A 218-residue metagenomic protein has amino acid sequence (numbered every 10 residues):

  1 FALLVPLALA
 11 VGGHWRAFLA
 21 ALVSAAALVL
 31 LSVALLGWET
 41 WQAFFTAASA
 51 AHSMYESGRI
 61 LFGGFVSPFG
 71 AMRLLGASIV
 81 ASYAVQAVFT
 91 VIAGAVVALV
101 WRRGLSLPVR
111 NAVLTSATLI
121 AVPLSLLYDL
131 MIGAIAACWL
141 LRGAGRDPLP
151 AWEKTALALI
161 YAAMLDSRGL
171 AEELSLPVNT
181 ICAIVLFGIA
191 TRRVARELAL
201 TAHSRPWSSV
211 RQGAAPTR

Functional and structural regions predicted by a protein language model:
L4-L7: Generic transmembrane alpha-helix signature in multi-pass membrane proteins, especially transporters/channels
L9-A134, C138-G145, L198-R218: Primarily membrane-embedded glycan-assembly and transfer machineries that use lipid-linked glycans
L141-R218: Aromatic-enriched
